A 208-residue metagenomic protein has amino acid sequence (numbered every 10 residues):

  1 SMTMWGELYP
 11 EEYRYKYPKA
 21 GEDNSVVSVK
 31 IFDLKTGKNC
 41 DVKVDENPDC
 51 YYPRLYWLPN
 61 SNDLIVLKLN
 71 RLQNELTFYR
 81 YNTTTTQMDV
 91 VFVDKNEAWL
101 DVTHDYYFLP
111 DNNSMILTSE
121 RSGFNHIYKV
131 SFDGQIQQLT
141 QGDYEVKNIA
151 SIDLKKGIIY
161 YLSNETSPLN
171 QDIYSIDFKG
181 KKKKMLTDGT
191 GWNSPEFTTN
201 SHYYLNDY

Functional and structural regions predicted by a protein language model:
S1, K19-D23, L58-P59, I65-L72 (+8 more regions): Beta-strand C-termini and the immediately following turn/loop, strongest in propeller blades
S1-D41: Predominantly five- to eight-bladed beta-propeller fold
S28-K30, T77-Y79, H126-Y128, D172-Y174: A short loop-to-beta-strand structural motif that recurs across blades of beta-propeller domains
V29, R54-Y56, Y106-Y107, A150-L154 (+1 more regions): Beta-rich, blade/repeat-based domains predominating in secreted/periplasmic proteins but also intracellular
L34-G37, N82-T86, S131-G134, D177-K181: Short loop/turn segments that connect beta-strands within beta-propeller blades
K38-N70: Long hydrophobic segments that form regular secondary structure
C40-K43, M88-V93, Q137-Q141, K184-D188: Beta-propeller fold detector
N47-Y52, N96-T103, D143-I149, W192-P195: Short glycine-/Asp-/Thr-/Trp-enriched loop segments that recur within the blades of beta-propeller repeat domains
